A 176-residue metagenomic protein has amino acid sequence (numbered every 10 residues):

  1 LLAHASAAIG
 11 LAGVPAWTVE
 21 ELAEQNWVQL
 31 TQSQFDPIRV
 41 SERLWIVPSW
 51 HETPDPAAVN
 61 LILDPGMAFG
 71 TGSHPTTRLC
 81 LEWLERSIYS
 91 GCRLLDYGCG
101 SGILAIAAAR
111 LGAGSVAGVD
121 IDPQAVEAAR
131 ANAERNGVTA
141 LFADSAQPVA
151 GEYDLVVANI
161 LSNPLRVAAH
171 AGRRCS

Functional and structural regions predicted by a protein language model:
L1-D55: N-terminal auxiliary segments of SAM/dcSAM-dependent transferases
A7-G13, G112, E134-T139, R174: Short helix-capping segments at alpha-helix termini
V59-P65: A short, charged helix-loop
M67-V149: Conserved SAM/SAH cofactor-binding pocket of Class I
P148-L155, H170: A short acidic, Gly/Pro-enriched loop at the edge of an enzyme's catalytic core that lines a small-molecule cofactor
L155-V167: A short SAM/SAH-binding and catalytic strip from SAM-dependent methyltransferases
A169-S176: A short glycine-rich, Lys/Arg-flanked "PGG" loop and its adjoining helix->strand segment in the class I
